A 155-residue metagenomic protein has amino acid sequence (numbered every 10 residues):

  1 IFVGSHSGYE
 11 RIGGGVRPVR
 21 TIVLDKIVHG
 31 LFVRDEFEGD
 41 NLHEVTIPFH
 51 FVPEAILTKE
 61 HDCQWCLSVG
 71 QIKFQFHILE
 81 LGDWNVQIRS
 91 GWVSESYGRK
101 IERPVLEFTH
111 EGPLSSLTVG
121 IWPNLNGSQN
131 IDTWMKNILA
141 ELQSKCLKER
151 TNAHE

Functional and structural regions predicted by a protein language model:
I1-E155: CBM-like, beta-strand-rich accessory domains located in the C-terminal region of large, secreted polysaccharide-active
